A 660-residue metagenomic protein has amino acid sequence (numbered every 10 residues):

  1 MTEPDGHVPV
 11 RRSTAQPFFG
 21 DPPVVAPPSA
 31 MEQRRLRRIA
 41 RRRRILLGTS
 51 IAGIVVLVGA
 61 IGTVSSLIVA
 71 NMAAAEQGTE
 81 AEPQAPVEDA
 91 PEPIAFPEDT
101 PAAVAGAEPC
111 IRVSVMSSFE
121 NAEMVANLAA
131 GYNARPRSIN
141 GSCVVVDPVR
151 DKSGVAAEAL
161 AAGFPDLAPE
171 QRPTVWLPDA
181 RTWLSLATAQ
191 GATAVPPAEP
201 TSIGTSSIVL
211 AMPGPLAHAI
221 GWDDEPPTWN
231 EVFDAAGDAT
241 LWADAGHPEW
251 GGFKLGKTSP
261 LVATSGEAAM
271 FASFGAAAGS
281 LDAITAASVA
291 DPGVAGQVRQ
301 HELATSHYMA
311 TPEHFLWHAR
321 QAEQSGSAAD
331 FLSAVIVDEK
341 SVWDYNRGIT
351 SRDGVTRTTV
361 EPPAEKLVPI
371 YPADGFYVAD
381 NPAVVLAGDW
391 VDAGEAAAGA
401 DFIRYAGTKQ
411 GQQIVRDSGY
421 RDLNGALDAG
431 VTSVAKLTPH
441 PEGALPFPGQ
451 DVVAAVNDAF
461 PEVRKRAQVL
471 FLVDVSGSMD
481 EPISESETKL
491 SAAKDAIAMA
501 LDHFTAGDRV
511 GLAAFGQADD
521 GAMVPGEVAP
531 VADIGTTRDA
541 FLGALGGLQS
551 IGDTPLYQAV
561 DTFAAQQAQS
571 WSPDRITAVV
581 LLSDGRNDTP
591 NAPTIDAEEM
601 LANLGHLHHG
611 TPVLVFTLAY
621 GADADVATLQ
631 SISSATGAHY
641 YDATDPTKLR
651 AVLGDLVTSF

Functional and structural regions predicted by a protein language model:
T2-I54, G59-I94, A105, P109-I111 (+5 more regions): Extracellular/periplasmic juxtamembrane helices and adjacent flexible linkers that interface with membrane partners
D5, A73-G251, V262: N-terminal segment of the mature folded domain
P197-L210, A295-T305, T356-W390: Periplasmic-binding protein-like
E225-D238, K254-L261, S273, P382-Y420 (+1 more regions): Bilobed periplasmic-binding protein/Venus flytrap-like ligand-binding cleft at the lobe interface of extracytoplasmic
S273-P369: Ligand-binding pocket segment of bilobal, Venus flytrap-like solute-binding proteins
V355-A364, G585-T644, K648-L656: VWA/integrin I-like adhesion module and closely mimicked acidic/polar interface patches used
K465-D533, A559-V560, A578-L582, T617-Y620 (+1 more regions): Von Willebrand factor
A529-T577, L614-A627, L649-L653: Von Willebrand factor
